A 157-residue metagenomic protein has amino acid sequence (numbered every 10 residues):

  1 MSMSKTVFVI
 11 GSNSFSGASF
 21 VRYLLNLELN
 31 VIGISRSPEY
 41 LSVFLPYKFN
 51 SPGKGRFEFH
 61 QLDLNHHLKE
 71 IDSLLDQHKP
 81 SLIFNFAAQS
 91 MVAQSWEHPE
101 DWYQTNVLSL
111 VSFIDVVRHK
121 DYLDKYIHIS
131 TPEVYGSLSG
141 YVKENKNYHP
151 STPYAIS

Functional and structural regions predicted by a protein language model:
M1-S157: N-terminal Rossmann-like NAD(P)+-binding domain of SDR-like oxidoreductases, especially those catalyzing
